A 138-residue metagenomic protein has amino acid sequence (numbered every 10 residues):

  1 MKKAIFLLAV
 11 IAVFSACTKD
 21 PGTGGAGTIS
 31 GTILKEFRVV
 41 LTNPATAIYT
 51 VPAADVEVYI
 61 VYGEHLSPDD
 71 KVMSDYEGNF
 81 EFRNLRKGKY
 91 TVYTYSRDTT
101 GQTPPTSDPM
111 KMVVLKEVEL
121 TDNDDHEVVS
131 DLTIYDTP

Functional and structural regions predicted by a protein language model:
M1, D124-P138: Compositionally biased low-complexity segments at domain edges in trafficked proteins and select soluble regulators
M1-A4, T18: Positively charged n-region of N-terminal signal peptides that target proteins for export
V13-A16: C-terminal motif of bacterial Sec signal peptides marking the signal peptidase cleavage site
G27-F37, N43, G78: A short, amphipathic beta-strand motif
I48-K71: Short amphipathic beta-strand segments in non-cytosolic proteins
D75-N84: Short, surface-exposed beta-strand/beta-hairpin micro-motifs centered on an aromatic residue
G88-T94: A short tyrosine-centered beta-strand micro-motif
R97-V129: Structured interaction patches on ligand/partner-binding surfaces of diverse proteins
